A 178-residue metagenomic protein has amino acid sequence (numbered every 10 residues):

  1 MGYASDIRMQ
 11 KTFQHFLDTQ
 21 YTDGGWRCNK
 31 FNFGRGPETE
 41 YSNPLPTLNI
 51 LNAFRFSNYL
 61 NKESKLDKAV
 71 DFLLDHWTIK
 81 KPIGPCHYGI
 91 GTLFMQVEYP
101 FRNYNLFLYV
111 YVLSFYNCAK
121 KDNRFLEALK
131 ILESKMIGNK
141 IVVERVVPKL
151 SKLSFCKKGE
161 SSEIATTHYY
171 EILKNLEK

Functional and structural regions predicted by a protein language model:
M1-Q14, T19-E127, V142-K178: An alpha-helical repeat/solenoid feature that recognizes helix-turn-helix modules
E133-G138, R145-V146: Catalytic-face loop-and-helix region of soluble metabolic enzyme cores
